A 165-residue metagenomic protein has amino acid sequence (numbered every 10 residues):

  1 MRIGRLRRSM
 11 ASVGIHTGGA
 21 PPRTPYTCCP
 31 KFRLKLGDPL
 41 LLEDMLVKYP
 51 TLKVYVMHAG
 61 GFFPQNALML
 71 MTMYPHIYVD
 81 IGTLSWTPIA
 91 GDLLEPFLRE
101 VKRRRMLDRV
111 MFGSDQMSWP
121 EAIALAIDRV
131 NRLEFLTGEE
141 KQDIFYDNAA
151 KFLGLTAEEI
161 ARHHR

Functional and structural regions predicted by a protein language model:
M1-M111, E159, H163: Catalytic pocket-lining loop regions of alpha/beta-barrel enzymes, especially the amidohydrolase/enolase/GH5 lineages
C28-K31, K53, Q116, I127 (+1 more regions): Residues at structural and domain junctions
H58, V79, D115, K141 (+1 more regions): Conserved, mostly hydrophobic/aromatic
G61-F62, Q116-W119: Short glycine-enriched loops at secondary-structure junctions
G82-L84, G113-M117, A124: Short, loop-centered acidic/histidine patches that primarily coordinate divalent metals
M106-R109, P120-R165: Mid-to-C-terminal alpha-helical segments outside catalytic/metal-binding sites
